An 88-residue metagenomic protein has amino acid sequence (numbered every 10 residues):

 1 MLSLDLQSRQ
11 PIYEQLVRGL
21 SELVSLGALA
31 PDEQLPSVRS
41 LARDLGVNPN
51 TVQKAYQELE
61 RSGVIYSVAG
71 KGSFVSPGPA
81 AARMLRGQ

Functional and structural regions predicted by a protein language model:
M1-L2, Y13-E14, L29, L45 (+3 more regions): Broad hydrophobic/π-residue packing in well-ordered secondary structure
M1-Q34, S40, M84, Q88: Extreme N-terminal segment that seeds HTH/winged-HTH DNA-binding domains in transcriptional regulators
L16, R43-L45, P49-N50, Y56 (+2 more regions): Alpha-helix boundary/interfacial micro-motifs
L35-Y66: N-terminal helix-turn-helix
S62-Q88: HTH-adjacent hinge/linker in prokaryotic transcriptional regulators
